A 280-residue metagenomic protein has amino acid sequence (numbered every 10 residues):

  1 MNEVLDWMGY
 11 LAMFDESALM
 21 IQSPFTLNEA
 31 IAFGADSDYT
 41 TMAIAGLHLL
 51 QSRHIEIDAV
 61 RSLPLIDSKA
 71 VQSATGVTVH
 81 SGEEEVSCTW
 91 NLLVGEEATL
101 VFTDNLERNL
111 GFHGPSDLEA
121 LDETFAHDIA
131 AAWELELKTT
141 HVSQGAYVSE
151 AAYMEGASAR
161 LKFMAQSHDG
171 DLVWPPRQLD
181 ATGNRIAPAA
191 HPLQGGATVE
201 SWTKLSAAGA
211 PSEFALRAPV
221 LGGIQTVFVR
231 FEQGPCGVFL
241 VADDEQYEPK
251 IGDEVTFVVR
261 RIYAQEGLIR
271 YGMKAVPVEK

Functional and structural regions predicted by a protein language model:
M1-E96, L100: Intrinsically disordered, low-complexity, charge-biased terminal/linker regions in eukaryotic proteins
S68-V148: Extended, non-transmembrane interaction/recognition domains
H141-S201: Cys/His-rich short segments
S201-A208, I262: Short, conserved beta-turn/loop elements at beta-strand boundaries and strand-helix junctions
A208, F214-C236: OB-fold (S1/OB) nucleic-acid-binding surfaces
G237-D243: A beta-strand/beta-hairpin structural motif
D243-F257: Short nucleic-acid-contacting surface segments enriched for D/E, G, S/T with interspersed K/R
I251, V258-K280: OB-fold/S1-family single-stranded nucleic acid-binding modules
